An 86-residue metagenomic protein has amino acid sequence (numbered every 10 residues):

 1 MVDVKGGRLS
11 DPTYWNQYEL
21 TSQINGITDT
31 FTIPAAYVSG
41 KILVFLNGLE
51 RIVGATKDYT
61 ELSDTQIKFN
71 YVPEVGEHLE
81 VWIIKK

Functional and structural regions predicted by a protein language model:
V2-T56, P73-K86: Extended beta-strand solenoid/passenger and fiber regions
E61-S63: Residue-level recognition of beta-strand termini and adjacent short loop/turns
